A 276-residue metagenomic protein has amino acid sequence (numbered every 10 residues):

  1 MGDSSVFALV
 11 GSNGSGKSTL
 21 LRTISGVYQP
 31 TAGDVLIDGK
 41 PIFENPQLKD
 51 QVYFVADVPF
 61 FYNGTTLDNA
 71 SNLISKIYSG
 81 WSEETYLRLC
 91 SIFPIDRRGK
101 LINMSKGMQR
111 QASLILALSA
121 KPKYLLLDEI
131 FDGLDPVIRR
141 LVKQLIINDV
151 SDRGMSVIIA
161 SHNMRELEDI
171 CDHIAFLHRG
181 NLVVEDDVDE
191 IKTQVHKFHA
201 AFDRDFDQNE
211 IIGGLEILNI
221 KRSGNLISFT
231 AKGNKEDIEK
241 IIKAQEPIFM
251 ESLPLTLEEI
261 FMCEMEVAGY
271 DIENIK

Functional and structural regions predicted by a protein language model:
V10-S12: The feature captures the beta-strand-to-loop junction immediately N-terminal to the Walker
S25: Helix-to-loop junction immediately C-terminal to a conserved catalytic motif
G33-Q47: Conserved ABC transporter NBD signature motif
A56-A112: ABC-family P-loop ATPase nucleotide-binding domains
S119-K123: A short, proline-enriched helix->beta-strand linker immediately N-terminal to the Walker B motif in ABC-type P-loop
L125-E129: Catalytic Walker B motif of ABC-type/P-loop ATPase nucleotide-binding domains
K143-G233: ABC transporter nucleotide-binding domain
T230-K276: C-terminal coupling/interaction segments
